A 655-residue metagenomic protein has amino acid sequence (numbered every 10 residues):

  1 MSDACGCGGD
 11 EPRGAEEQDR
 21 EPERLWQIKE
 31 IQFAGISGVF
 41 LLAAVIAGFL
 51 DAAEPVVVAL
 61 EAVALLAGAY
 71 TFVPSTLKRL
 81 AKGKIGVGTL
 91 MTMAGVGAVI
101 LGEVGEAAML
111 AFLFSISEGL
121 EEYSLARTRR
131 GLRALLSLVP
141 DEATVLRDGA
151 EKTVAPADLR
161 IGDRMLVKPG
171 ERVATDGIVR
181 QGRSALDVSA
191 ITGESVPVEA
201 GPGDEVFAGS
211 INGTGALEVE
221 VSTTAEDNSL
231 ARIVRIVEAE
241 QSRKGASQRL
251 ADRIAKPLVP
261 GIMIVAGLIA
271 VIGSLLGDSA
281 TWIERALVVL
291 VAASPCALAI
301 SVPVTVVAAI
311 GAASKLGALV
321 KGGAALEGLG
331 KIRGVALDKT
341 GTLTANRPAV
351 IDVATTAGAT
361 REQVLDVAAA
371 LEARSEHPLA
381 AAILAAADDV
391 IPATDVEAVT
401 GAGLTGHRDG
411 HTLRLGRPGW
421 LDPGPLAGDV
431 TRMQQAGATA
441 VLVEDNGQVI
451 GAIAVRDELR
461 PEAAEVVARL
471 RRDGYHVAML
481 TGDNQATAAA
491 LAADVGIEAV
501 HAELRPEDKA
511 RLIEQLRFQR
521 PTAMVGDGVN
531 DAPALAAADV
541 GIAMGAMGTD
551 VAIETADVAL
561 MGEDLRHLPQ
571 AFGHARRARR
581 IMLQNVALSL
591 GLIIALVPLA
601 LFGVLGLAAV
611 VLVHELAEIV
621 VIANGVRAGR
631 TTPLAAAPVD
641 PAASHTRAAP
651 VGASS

Functional and structural regions predicted by a protein language model:
M1-V56, L125, G131-A134, G149-T153 (+9 more regions): Flexible metal-binding regulatory segments at protein termini and peripheral loops
P12-R24, A44-V45, V56, E61-E142 (+7 more regions): Actuator/coupling domain of P-type ATPases
I36-L42, R249-G277, R285-S294, P303 (+1 more regions): Bilayer-spanning, highly hydrophobic alpha-helical transmembrane segments
A62-L65, S115, P257, I283-S301 (+1 more regions): Small-residue-enriched core segments of transmembrane alpha-helices in multipass membrane transport and channel
G88-G95, R127-T128, D141, I191 (+6 more regions): Conserved catalytic phosphorylation-site environment of P-type ATPases
A134-D227, A324-A368, H407-R408, Q519 (+1 more regions): Conserved cytosolic catalytic loops of P-type ATPases
P169, V350-H476, Q485, D494-I513: P-type ATPase nucleotide-binding
G410, T439-Q584, V639-S655: Conserved ATP-binding TGD loop and adjacent catalytic N/P-domain core of P-type ATPases
